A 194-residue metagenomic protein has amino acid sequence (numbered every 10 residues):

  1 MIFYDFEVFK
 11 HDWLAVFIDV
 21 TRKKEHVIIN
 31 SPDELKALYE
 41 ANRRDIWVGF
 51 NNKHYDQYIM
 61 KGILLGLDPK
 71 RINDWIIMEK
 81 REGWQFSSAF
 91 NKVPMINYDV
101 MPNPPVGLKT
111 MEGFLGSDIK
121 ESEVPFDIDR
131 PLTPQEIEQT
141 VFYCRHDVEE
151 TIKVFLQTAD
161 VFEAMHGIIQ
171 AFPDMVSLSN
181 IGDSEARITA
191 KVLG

Functional and structural regions predicted by a protein language model:
M1, K92-M95, D183, A190-V192: Sequence-level motif detector for i,i+2 pairs with an aromatic at +2
M1-E82: Conserved RNase H-like, two-metal-ion catalytic cores of nucleic-acid enzymes
Y4, A15, N97-V100, E112 (+2 more regions): Generic structural hydrophobic/aromatic packing signal, biased to beta-strands
E34-A37, I59, G107-T110, Q139 (+2 more regions): Exposed alpha-helical structural elements
W47, N52, Q57, P69-E149: Active-site-proximal helix-loop-helix substrate-binding element of RNase H-like nuclease domains
K61, E112, I152-F155: Non-transmembrane alpha-helical segments in soluble domains of secreted/periplasmic/extracellular proteins
I63-L64, M101-P104, L115, T158 (+1 more regions): Generic structural signal for hydrophobic core residues of well-folded globular domains
S117-S122, R130-G194: Conserved "right-hand" nucleotidyltransferase catalytic core of DNA-directed polymerases
